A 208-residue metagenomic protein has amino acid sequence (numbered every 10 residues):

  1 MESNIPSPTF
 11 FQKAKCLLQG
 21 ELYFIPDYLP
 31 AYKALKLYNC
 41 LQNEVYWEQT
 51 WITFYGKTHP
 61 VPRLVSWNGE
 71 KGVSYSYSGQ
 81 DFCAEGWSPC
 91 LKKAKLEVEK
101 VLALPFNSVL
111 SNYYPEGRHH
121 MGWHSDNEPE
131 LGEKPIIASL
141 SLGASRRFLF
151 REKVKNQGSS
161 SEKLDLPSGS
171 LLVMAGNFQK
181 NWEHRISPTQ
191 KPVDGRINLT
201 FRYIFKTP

Functional and structural regions predicted by a protein language model:
M1-P208: Non-heme Fe(II) oxygenase metal-center motifs and adjacent flexible, charged/small-residue loops
